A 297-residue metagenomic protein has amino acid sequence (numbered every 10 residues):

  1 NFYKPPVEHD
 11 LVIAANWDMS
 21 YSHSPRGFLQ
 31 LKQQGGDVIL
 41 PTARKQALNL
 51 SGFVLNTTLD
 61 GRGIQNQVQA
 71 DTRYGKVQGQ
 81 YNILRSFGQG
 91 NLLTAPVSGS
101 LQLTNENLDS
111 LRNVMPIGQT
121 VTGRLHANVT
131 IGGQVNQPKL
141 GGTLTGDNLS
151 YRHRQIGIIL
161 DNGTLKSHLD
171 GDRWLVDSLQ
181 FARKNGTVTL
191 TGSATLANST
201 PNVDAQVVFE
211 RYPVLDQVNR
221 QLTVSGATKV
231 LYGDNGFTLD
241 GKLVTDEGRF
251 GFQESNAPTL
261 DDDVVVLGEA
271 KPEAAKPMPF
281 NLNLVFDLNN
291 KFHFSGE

Functional and structural regions predicted by a protein language model:
N1-T130, N136-E297: Interface amphipathic segments
